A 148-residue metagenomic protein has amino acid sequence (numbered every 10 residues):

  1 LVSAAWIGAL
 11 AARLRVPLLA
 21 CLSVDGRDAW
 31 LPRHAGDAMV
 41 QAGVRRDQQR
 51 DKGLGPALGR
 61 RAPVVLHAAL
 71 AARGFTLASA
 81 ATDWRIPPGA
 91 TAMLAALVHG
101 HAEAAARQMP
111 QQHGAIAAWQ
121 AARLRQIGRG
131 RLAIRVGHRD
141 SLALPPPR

Functional and structural regions predicted by a protein language model:
L1-R15, L22: A short, conserved alpha-helix within the catalytic core of class I
A5, R61-V65, H138: Short, well-structured alpha-helical interface segments that form or flank functional binding sites
L10-A12, L31-Q41, A90-V98: Short, surface-exposed, charged loop/turn segments at secondary-structure junctions
A11-A12, V16-P17, P145-R148: SAM-dependent transferase fold signal centered on methyltransferase-like domains, encompassing both Class I
V16-A81: Conserved catalytic/acceptor-binding region of the Class I
A78-G128: C-terminal helical/coil "lid" or tail adjacent to the Rossmann-like core of SAM-dependent
R129-A133: Short proline/glycine-enriched turn/loop segments at secondary-structure junctions
V136-R148: Core SAM-dependent methyltransferase catalytic element
